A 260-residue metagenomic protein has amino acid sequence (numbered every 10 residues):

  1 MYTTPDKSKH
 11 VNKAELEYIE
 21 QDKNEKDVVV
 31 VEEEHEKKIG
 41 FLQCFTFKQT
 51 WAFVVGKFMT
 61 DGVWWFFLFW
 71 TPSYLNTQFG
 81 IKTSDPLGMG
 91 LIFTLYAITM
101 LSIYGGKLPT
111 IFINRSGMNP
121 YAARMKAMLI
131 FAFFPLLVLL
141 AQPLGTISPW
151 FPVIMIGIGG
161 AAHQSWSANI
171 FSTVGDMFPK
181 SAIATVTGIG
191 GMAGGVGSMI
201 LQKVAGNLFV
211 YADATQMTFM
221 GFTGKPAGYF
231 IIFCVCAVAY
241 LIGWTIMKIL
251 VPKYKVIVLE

Functional and structural regions predicted by a protein language model:
M1-H10, E15, D22-E25, I246-V251: C-terminal membrane-cytosol helix-exit motif in multi-pass small-molecule transporters
M1-Y2, L136-L144, Y229-E260: Multi-pass alpha-helical transporter architecture, strongest for 12-TM Major Facilitator/SLC carriers used
L42-K107, H163-S167, F171, S198-G206: Extracytoplasmic gate region of multi-pass secondary transporters
D85, P120-K126, N207-V238: A membrane-interface helix-boundary motif in multi-pass transporters
S102-I103, G175-A214: A late C-terminal transmembrane helix in Major Facilitator Superfamily
S102-Y121, F209-V210: Helix-to-loop junctions at the C-terminal end of transmembrane segments in multipass secondary transporters
Y121-N169: C-terminal transmembrane helical hairpin of 12-TM major facilitator-type secondary transporters
